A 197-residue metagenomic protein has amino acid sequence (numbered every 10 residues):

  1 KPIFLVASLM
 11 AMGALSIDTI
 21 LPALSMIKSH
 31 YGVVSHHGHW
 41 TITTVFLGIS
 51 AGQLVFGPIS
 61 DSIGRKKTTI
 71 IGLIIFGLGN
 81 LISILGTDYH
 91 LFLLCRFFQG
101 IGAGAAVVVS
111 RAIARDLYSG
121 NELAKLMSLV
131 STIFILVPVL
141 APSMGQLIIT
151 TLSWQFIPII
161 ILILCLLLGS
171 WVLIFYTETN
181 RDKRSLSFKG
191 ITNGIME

Functional and structural regions predicted by a protein language model:
P2-S35: Extracytoplasmic
D18, F46-L54, P138-V139: Residue-level signature of mid-helix packing/kink "hotspots" within the transmembrane helices of 12-pass Major
A51-H90: Conserved MFS/SLC helix-loop-helix module at the cytosolic interface between two early adjacent transmembrane helices
L73, G77-N80, C95-R96, L162-G169: A generic transmembrane-helix signature of 12-TM secondary carrier transporters
G79-I84, Q99, R115, V172: MFS-fold secondary transporters
L91, Y118-G120, S128-I174: Helix-loop-helix hairpin linking two adjacent transmembrane segments in secondary transporters
C95-F134: Cytoplasmic helix-loop-helix junction between adjacent transmembrane helices in 12-TM secondary transporters
T179-E197: Juxtamembrane intracellular "pre-TM" segments in multi-pass secondary transporters
